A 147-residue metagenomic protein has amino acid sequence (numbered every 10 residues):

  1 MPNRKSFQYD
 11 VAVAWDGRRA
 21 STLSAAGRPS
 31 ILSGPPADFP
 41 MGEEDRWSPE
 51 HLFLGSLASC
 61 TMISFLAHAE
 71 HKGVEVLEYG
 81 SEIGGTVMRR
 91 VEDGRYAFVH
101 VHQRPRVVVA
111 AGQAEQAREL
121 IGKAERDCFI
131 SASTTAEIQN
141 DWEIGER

Functional and structural regions predicted by a protein language model:
M1-G55, I63-R147: Extended beta-strand/beta-hairpin segments
